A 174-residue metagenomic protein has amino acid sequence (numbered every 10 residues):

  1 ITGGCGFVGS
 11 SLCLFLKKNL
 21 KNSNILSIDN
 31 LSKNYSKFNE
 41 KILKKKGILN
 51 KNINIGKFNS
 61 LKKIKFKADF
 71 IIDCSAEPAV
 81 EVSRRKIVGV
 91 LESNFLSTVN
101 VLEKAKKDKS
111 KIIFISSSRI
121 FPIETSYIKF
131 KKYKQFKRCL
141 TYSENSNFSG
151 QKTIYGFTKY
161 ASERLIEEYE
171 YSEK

Functional and structural regions predicted by a protein language model:
I1-K174: N-terminal Rossmann-like NAD(P)+-binding domain of SDR-like oxidoreductases, especially those catalyzing
